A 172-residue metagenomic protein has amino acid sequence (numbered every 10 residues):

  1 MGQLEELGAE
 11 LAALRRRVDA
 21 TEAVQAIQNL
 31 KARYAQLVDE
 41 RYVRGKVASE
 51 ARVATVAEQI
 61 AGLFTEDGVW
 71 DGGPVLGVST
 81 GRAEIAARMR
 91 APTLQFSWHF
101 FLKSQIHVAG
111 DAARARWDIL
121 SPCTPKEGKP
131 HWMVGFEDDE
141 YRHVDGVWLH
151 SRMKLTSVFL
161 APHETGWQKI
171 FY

Functional and structural regions predicted by a protein language model:
M1-E58, G62: Short, low-complexity N-terminal intrinsically disordered segments enriched in polar/charged residues
G2-A9, R15, T93-Y172: A beta-strand edge to alpha-helix "cap/lid" segment located at domain peripheries
E10-A13, R17, G68, G72 (+2 more regions): A near-ubiquitous, low-amplitude feature marking generic local secondary-structure context
L37-E40, A51-W117: A solvent-exposed, acidic/Ser-Thr-rich amphipathic alpha-helical stretch
K46-V47, D71-G73, S151: Short, hydrophobic secondary-structure boundary micro-motifs
